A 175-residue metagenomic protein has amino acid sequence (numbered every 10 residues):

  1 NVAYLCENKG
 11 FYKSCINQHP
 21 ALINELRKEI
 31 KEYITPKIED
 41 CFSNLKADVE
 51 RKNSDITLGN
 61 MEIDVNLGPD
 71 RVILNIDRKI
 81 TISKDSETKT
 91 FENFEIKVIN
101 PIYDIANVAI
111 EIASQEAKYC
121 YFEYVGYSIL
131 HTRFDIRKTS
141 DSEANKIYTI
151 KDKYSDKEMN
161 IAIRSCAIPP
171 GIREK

Functional and structural regions predicted by a protein language model:
N1-K175: Long, compositionally biased, intrinsically disordered regions
